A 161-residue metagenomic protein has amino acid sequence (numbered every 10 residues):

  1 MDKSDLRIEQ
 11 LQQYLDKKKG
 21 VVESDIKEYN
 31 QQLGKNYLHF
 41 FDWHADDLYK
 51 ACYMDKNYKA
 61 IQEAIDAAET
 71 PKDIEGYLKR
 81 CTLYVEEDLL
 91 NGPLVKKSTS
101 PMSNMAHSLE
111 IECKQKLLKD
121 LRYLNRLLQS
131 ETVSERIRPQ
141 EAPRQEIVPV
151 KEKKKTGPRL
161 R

Functional and structural regions predicted by a protein language model:
M1-G20, E63-C81: Short, charge/polar-rich alpha-helical segments
D5, K18-K19, E23, Q62 (+3 more regions): Low-complexity, intrinsically disordered short peptide segments enriched in small/polar/basic residues
I8, Q12-Y29, H44-Y58, D88 (+3 more regions): Long amphipathic alpha-helices with heptad-repeat character, especially coiled-coil-forming segments used
L11, A68, Q140, V150-K153: Compositionally biased, intrinsically disordered low-complexity segments
I26, N30-L33, Y37-F40, D66-E69 (+2 more regions): Coiled-coil heptad-register positions
G34-D42, D46-Y49, K56-L109: Long, low-complexity or tandemly repetitive, helically biased scaffold regions used for multimeric assembly/adhesion
E86-P149: Amphipathic alpha-helical binding modules
I147, K151-R161: Non-Sec secretion/translocation targeting segments of pathogen effectors
